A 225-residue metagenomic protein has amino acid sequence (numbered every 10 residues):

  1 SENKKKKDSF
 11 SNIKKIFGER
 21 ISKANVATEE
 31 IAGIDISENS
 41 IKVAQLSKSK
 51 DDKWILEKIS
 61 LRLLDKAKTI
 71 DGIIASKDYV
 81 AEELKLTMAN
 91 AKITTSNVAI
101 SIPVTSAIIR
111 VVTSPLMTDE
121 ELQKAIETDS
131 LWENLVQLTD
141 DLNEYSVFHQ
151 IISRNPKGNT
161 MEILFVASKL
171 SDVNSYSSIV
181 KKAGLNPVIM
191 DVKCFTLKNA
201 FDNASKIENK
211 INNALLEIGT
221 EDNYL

Functional and structural regions predicted by a protein language model:
S1-K4: N-terminal targeting leaders characterized by basic, low-complexity, disordered sequences that direct proteins
F10-L63, N97-P103, D202-L225: Gly/Thr-rich phosphate-binding beta-strand-loop-beta motif of the actin/hexokinase/Hsp70
A32, L84-K92, L215: Short amphipathic alpha-helices and their capping/turn segments at secondary-structure boundaries
E38, E57, A75, Y79-E83 (+3 more regions): Generic alpha-helix structural propensity
K50, L63-K68, C194-T196: Residue-level detector of flexible, active-site-proximal loop/helix-junction positions within diverse enzyme catalytic
K50-D52, I70-Y79, S153-T160, A204-K210: Short, glycine- and charge-enriched coil/turn segments that flank and shape catalytic ligand pockets
K58-A89: N-terminal phosphate-binding loop and adjacent alpha-helix
N97-N203: Active-site neighborhood for divalent-cation/phosphate handling
